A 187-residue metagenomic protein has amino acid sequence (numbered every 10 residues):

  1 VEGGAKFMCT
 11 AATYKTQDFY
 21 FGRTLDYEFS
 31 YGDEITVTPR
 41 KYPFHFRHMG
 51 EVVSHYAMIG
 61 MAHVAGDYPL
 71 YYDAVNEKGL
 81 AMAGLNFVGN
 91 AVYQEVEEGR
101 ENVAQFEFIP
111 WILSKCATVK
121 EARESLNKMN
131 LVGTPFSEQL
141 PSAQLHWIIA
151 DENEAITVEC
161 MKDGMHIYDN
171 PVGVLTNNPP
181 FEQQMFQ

Functional and structural regions predicted by a protein language model:
G4-E101, G133: A contiguous strand-loop segment
A12-Y14, M82, W111-K115, S125-L126 (+1 more regions): Conserved catalytic-core segments centered on acid/base and nucleophilic motifs
T24-D26, N86-F87, N127, E152 (+1 more regions): An acidic- and aromatic-residue-enriched active-site/binding cleft used to recognize and process polar
E51-G66, K115-E124, Q184-Q187: A short, charged
E98-V132: Alpha/propeptide regions of enzymes that mature by internal proteolysis
S125-E138, H146-I148: Secretory/export targeting leaders with adjacent low-complexity proregions
L140-Q187: Extended amphipathic alpha-helical segments with heptad-repeat/coiled-coil character used for oligomerization, fusion
